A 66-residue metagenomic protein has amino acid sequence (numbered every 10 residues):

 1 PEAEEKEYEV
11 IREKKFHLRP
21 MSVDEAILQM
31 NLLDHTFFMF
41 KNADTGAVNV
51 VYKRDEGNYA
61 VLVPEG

Functional and structural regions predicted by a protein language model:
P1-G66: N-terminal, polar/charged subdomain of small-to-medium soluble alpha/beta proteins
